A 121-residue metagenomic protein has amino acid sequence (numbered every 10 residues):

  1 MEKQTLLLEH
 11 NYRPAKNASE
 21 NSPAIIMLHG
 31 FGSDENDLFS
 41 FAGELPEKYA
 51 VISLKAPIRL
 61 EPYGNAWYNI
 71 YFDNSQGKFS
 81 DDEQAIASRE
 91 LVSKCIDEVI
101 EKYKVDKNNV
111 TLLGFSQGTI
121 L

Functional and structural regions predicted by a protein language model:
M1-Q4: Basic/polar N-terminal segments that are highly enriched at the extreme N-terminus, encompassing both cleavable
L6-E20, A24-V105, N109: Serine-hydrolase catalytic machinery in alpha/beta-hydrolase-like enzymes
L113-G118: Gly/Ala-rich beta-loop-alpha elbow adjacent to hydrolase catalytic centers
